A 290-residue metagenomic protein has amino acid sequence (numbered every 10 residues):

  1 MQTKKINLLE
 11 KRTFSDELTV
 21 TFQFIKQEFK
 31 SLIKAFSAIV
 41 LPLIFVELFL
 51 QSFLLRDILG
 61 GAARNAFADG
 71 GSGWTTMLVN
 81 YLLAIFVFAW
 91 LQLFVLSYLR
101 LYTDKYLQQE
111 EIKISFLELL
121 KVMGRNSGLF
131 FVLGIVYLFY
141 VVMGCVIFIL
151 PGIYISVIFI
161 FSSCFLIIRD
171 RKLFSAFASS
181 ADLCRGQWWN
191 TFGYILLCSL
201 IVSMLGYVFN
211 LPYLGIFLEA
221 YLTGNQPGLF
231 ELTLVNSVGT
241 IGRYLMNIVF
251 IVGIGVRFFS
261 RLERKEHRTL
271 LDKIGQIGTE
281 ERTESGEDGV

Functional and structural regions predicted by a protein language model:
M1-L8, V20, D57-D69, L91 (+3 more regions): Juxtamembrane transition segments at transmembrane-helix termini in multipass membrane proteins
S15-P42, F116-M143, V157-L205: Interfacial aromatic "cap" segments that immediately flank transmembrane helices in multipass membrane proteins
S37-F45, V87, L91: Hydrophobic alpha-helical transmembrane segments of multi-pass integral membrane proteins
L41-R56: Alpha-helical transmembrane segments of multi-pass membrane proteins
I44, L48, G134-I135, Y207 (+1 more regions): Hydrophobic alpha-helical transmembrane bundles that constitute the permease/transmembrane domains of multi-pass
D69-L82, L96-L99, D104, Q109 (+2 more regions): A conserved helix-loop-strand patch within extracytoplasmic ligand-binding domains of the periplasmic binding
L78-F86, M143-L150, S163, S237-L245: Hydrophobic alpha-helical transmembrane segments of multi-pass membrane proteins
